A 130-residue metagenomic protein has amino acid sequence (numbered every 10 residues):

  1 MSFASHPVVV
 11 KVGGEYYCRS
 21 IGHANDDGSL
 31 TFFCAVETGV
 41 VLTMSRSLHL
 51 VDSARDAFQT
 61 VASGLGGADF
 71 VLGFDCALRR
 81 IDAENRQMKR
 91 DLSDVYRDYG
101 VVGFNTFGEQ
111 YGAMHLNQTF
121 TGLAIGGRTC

Functional and structural regions predicted by a protein language model:
M1-Y99, T106-C130: Small-residue-enriched flexible segments
